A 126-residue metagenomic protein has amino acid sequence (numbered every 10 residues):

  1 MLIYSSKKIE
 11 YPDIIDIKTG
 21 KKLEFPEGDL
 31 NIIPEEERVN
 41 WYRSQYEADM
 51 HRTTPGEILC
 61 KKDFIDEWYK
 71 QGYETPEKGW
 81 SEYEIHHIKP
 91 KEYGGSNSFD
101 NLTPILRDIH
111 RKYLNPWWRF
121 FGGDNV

Functional and structural regions predicted by a protein language model:
M1-E84, K89-V126: Nuclease and nuclease-like effector domains acting on nucleic acids or nucleotide cofactors
